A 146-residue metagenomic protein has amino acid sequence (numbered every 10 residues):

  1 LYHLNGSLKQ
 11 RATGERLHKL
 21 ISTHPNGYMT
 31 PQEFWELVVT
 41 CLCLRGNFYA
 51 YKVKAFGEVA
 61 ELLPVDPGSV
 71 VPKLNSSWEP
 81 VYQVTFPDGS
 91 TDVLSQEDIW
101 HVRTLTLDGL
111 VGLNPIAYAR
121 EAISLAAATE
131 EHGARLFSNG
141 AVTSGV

Functional and structural regions predicted by a protein language model:
L1-V146: Structured, contiguous alpha/beta core segments that scaffold functional sites
